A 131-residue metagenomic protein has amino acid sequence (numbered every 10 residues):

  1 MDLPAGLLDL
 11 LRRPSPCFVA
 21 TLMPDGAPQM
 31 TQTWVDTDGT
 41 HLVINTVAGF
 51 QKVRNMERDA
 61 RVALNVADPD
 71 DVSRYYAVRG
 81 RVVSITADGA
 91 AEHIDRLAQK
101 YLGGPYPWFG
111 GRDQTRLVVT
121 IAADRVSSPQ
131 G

Functional and structural regions predicted by a protein language model:
M1-C17: Extreme N-terminal tail/first-helix region
D2, R74-G131: Charged, gly/pro-rich active-site loop segments
L3-L7, K52, H93: Hydrophobic alpha-helical segments typical of transmembrane helices and their membrane-interface/capping positions
L8-D9, W34, R54, F109-G111: Short secondary-structure boundary/capping segments
L11, N55-M56, L97, I121: A generic structural signal for nonpolar/aromatic side chains embedded in well-ordered alpha-helices
R13-P14, R58-D59, T115: Structured helix-beta-strand junction loops
P14-A48, R54, V62-V66, Y75-V78: Short beta-strand segments
D71: AMP-binding (ANL) adenylation modules
